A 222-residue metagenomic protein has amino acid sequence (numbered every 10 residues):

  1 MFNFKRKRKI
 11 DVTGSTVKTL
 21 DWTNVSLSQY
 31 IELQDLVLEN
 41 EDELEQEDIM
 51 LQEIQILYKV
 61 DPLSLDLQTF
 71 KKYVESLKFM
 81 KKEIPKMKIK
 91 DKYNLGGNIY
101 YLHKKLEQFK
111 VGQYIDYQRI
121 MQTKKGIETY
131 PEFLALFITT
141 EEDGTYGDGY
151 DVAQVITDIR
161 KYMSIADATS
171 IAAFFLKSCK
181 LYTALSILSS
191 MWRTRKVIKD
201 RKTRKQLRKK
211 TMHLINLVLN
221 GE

Functional and structural regions predicted by a protein language model:
M1-E222: Charged interaction scaffolds used for protein-protein
